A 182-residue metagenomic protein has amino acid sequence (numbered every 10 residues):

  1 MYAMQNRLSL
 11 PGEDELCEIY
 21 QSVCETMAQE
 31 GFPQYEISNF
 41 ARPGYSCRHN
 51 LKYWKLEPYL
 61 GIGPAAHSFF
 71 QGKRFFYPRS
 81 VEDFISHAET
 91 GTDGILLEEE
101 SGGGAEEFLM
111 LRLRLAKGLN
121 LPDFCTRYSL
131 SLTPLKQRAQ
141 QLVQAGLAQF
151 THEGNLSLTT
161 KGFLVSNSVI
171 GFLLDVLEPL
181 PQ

Functional and structural regions predicted by a protein language model:
M1-L130, P181-Q182: C-terminal scaffold of the Radical SAM
G72-R74, A145, S168-I170: A short, polar/proline- and glycine-enriched secondary-structure boundary/capping micro-motif
L121-P122, T133-P134, F150: Extended hydrophobic-aromatic, low-complexity segments
S129-Q144: Short amphipathic alpha-helical interaction segments
V143-E153: A short, conserved structural fragment
G154-T159: Minor-groove-contacting beta-hairpin "wing" of winged helix-turn-helix DNA-binding domains
K161-Q182: Short, amphipathic alpha-helical interaction segments positioned at domain boundaries
